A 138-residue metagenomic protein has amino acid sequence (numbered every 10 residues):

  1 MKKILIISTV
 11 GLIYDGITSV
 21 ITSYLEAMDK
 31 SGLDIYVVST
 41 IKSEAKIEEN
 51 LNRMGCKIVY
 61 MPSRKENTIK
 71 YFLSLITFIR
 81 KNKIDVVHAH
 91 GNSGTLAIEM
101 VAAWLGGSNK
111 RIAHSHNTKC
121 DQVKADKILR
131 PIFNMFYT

Functional and structural regions predicted by a protein language model:
M1-T138: Membrane-interface segments of envelope glycosyltransferases acting on lipid-linked substrates or membrane lipids
